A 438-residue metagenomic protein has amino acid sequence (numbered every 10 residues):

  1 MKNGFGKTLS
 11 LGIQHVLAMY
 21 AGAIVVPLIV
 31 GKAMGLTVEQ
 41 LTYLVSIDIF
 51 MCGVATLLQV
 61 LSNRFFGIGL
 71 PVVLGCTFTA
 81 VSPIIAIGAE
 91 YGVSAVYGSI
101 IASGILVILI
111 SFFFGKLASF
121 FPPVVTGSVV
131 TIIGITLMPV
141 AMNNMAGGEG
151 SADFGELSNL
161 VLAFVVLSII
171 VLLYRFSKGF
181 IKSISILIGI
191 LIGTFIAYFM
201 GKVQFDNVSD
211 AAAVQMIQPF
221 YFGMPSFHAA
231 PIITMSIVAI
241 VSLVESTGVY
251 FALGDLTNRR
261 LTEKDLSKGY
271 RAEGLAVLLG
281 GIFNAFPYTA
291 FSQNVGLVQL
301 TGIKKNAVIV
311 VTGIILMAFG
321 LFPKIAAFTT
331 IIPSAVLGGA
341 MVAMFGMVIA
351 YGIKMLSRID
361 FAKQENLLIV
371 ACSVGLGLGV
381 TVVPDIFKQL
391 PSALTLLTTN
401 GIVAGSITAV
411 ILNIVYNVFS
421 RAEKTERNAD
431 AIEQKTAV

Functional and structural regions predicted by a protein language model:
M1-L11, F205-F220, D255-R259, G269 (+1 more regions): Intrinsically disordered, low-complexity non-transmembrane regions of multi-pass membrane transporters
N3, V54-F65, L106-S119, S168-K178 (+3 more regions): C-terminal ends of transmembrane helices
F5, G31-G67, S236-N306, A429-E433: Membrane-embedded helical hairpins/re-entrant loop segments and their flanking transmembrane helices within multi-pass
G6-M19, G155-L167, I184-S185, M200 (+2 more regions): Hydrophobic, membrane-embedded alpha-helices of multi-pass small-molecule transporters
G12-I29, V73-A80: The first (N-terminal) embedded transmembrane alpha-helix
E39, I47, L57-K116: Membrane helical hairpin/interfacial module
Y43, F65-F78, S119-S128, I181-L187 (+3 more regions): Short, non-helical or kinked segments that cap or interrupt transmembrane helices
I87-Q204, G313, A318-E426: Membrane-embedded alpha-helical modules
